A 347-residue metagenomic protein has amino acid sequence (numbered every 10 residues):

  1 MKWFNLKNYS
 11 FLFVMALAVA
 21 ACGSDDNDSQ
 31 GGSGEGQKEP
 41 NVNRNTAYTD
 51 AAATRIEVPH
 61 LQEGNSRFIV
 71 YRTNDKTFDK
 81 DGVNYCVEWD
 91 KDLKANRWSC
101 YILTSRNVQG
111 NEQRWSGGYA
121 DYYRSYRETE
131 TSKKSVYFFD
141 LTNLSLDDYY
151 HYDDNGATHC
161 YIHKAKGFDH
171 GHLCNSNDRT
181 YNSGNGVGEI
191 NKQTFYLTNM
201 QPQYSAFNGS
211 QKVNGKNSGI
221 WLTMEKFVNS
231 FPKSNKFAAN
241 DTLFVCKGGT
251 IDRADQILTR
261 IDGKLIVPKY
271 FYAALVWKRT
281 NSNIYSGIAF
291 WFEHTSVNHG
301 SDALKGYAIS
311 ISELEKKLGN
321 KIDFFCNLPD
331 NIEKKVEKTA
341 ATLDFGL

Functional and structural regions predicted by a protein language model:
M1-F11: Bacterial N-terminal signal peptides that target proteins for export
A18-A21: C-terminal motif of bacterial Sec signal peptides marking the signal peptidase cleavage site
G23-L347: Domain-level detector for secreted/extracellular nuclease and nuclease-toxin modules, and for the ENPP-like C-terminal
